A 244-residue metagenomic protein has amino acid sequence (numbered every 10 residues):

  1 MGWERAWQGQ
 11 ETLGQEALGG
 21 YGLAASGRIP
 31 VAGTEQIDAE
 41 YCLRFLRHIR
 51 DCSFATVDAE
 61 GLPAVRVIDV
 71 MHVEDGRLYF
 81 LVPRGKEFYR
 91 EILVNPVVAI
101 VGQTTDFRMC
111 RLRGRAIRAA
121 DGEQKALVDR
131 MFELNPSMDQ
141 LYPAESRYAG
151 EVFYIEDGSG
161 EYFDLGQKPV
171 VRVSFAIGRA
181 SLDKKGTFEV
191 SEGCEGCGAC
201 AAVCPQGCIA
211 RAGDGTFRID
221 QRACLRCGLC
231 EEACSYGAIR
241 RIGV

Functional and structural regions predicted by a protein language model:
G2-T34, R115-K184: Charged, gly/pro-rich active-site loop segments
L23-I29, S53-A55, D69-L78: Short, basic, glycine/proline-bearing loop/turn elements
R44-P63, V98-G102: A short, Trp-centered hydrophobic/proline-enriched beta-strand micro-motif
M71-D106: A short mixed-secondary-structure module that forms the rim of ligand-binding clefts
R77-L78, G160, T216-F217: Hydrophobic residues embedded in beta-strands of well-ordered beta-sheets
F107-L112: Short coil-to-beta-strand transition motifs
R179-G196: Extended, small-residue-rich solenoid/repeat segments and analogous flexible loops that form exposed scaffolds
A199-T216, L229-V244: Iron-sulfur cluster-binding cysteine motifs and their immediate structural context in ferredoxin-like electron-transfer
